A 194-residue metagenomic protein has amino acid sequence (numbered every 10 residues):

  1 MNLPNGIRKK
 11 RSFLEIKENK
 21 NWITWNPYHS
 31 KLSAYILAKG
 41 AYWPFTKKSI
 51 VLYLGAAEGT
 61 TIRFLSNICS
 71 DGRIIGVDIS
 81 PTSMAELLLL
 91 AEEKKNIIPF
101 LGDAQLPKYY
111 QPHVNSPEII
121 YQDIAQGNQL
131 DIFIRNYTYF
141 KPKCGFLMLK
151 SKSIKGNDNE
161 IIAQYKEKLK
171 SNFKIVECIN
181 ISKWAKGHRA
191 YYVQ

Functional and structural regions predicted by a protein language model:
M1-K47, I97: Class I SAM-dependent transferase core
T46, C69-S70, T138-K143: Helix-to-beta-strand junctions that scaffold the AdoMet/dcAdoMet cofactor pocket in Class I SAM-dependent enzymes
T46-A57, I75: Conserved class I S-adenosyl-L-methionine
I50, R73, N96, C144: Residues at the starts of beta-strands that form the adenosine-phosphate
E58-S70: Conserved SAM-binding loop of SAM-dependent methyltransferases across substrates and taxa, primarily the Class I
D71-V77: Short beta-strand element of Class I
V77-N128: S-adenosyl-L-methionine
M84-A85, I132-Q194: C-terminal substrate-binding/active-site "lid" region of AdoMet-derived donor-dependent transferases
